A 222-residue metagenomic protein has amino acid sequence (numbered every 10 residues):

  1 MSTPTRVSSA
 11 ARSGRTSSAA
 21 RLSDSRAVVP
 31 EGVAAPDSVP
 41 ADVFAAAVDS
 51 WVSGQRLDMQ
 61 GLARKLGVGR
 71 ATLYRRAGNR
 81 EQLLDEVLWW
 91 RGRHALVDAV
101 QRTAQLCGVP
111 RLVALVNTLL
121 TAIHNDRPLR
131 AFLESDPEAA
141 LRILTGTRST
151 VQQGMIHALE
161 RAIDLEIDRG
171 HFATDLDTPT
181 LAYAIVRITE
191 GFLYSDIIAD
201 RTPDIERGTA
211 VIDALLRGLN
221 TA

Functional and structural regions predicted by a protein language model:
M1-E31, T121, H157, R161-R169 (+2 more regions): C-terminal peripheral helix-coil segments that are non-catalytic and often amphipathic
S2-K65, E81-D85, W90: Basic, helix-initiating cap at the start of DNA-binding domains
S38-D49, S53, K65, Q82-R102 (+4 more regions): Alpha-helical structural segments
G67-A77: Short hydrophobic/aromatic patch on the recognition helix
A77, L88, T189: DNA major-groove recognition helix of helix-turn-helix
E86, A99-L129, A182-I185: Hydrophobic alpha-helical connector segments
H124-G146: Amphipathic alpha-helical segments used for helix-helix packing
R142-H171, P179-V186: Amphipathic alpha-helical packing segments from all-alpha helical-bundle domains
